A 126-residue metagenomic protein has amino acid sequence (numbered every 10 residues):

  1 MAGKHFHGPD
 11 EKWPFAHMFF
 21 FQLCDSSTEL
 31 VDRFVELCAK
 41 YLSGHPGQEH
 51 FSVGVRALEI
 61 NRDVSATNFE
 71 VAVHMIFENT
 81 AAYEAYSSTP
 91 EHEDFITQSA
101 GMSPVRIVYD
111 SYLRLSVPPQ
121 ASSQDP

Functional and structural regions predicted by a protein language model:
M1-E70, H74, E78-A85, S111-P126: Short S/T/G/P-rich N-terminal loop/turn motif that feeds into the first structured element of a domain
P46-E49, P90, S103: Structural motif
F69-A72, F95-Y109: A short, hydrophobic/aromatic-rich structural module that often spans a beta strand with its adjoining loop
T80-A100: C-terminal structural segments of small proteins and small subunits
